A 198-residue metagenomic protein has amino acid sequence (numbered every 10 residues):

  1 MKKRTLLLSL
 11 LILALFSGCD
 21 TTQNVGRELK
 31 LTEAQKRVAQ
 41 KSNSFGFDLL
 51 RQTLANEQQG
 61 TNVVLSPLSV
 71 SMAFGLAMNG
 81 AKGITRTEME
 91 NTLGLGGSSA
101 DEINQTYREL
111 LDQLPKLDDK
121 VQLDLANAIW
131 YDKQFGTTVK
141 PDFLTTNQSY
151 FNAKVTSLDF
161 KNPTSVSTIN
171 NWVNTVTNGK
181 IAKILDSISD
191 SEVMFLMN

Functional and structural regions predicted by a protein language model:
M1-R4: Positively charged n-region of N-terminal signal peptides that target proteins for export
L6-L13: Sec-dependent N-terminal signal peptides
L15-G18: C-terminal motif of bacterial Sec signal peptides marking the signal peptidase cleavage site
D20-Q23: Bacterial signal peptide processing site
R27-S44, D48: Post-signal peptide N-terminal segment of mature Sec-exported envelope proteins
G60, A100-N198: Non-catalytic, conformational "gating/processing" segments within enzyme and secreted inhibitor domains
A73: Short phosphate-coordinating micro-motif centered on Lys-Gly-acidic
A77-Q113: Active-site-surrounding "flap" and adjacent substrate/cofactor-binding loops of secreted or lumenal enzymes, prototyped
